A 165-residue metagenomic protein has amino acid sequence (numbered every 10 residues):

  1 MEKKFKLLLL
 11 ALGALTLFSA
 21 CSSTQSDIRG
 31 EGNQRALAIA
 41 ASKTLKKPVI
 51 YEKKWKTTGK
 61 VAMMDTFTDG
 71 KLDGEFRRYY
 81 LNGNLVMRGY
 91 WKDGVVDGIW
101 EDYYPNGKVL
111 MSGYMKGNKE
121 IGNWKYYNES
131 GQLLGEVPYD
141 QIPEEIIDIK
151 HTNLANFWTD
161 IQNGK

Functional and structural regions predicted by a protein language model:
M1-L8: Bacterial N-terminal signal peptides that target proteins for export
L9-L17: Bacterial N-terminal signal peptides
S19-K165: Glycine/tyrosine- and acidic-biased, solvent-exposed loop/turn segments at the edges of beta-strands
